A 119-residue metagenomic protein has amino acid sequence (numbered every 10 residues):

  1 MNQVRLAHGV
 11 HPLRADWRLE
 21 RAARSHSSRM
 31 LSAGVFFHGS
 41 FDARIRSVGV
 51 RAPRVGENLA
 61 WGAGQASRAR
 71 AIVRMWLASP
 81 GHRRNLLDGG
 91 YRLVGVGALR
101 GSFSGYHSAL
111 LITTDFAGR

Functional and structural regions predicted by a protein language model:
M1-S32: A short alpha-helix/helix-coil micro-patch that ends at or immediately precedes a cysteine
Q3, A43, R84: Surface-exposed charge patches
L6-H8, R54-V55, Y91-V94: Loop/turn elements at helix/coil->beta-strand transitions in domains of secreted/extracellular proteins
P12, N58, D115: Conserved beta-strand positions that form and line the central face of beta-propeller blades
R21-A66, D88: Short, surface-exposed glycine/acidic/tryptophan-bearing loops
Q65-R119: Disulfide-stabilized extracellular recognition modules
